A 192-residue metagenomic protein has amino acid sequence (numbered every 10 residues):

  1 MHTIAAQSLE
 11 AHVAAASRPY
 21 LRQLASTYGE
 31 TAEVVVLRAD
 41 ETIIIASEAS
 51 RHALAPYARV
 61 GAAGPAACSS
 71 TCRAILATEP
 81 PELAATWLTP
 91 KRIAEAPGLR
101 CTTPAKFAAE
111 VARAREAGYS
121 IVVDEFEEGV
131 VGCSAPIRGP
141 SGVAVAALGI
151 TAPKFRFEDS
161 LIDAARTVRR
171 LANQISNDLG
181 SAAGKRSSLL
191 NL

Functional and structural regions predicted by a protein language model:
M1-A39, I43: HTH-adjacent hinge/linker in prokaryotic transcriptional regulators
Q7-S8, H12, A58, F157-E158: A surface-exposed regulatory interaction patch that couples sensing to output across bacterial transport/metabolic
A16-T27, R113, A117, Q174 (+1 more regions): Amphipathic alpha-helical regulatory segments at dimerization interfaces that relay allosteric signals between sensory
A46-E48, L148: Short hydrophobic alpha-helix segments
H52-F126: Short, solvent-exposed recognition segments
L76, P80, R169-G180: Short amphipathic alpha-helical signal-transduction/dimerization elements
R100-Q174, N191: Extended hydrophobic
G184-L192: Signal-transducing coiled-coil/dimerization helices and immediately adjacent hinge/linker segments that couple sensory
